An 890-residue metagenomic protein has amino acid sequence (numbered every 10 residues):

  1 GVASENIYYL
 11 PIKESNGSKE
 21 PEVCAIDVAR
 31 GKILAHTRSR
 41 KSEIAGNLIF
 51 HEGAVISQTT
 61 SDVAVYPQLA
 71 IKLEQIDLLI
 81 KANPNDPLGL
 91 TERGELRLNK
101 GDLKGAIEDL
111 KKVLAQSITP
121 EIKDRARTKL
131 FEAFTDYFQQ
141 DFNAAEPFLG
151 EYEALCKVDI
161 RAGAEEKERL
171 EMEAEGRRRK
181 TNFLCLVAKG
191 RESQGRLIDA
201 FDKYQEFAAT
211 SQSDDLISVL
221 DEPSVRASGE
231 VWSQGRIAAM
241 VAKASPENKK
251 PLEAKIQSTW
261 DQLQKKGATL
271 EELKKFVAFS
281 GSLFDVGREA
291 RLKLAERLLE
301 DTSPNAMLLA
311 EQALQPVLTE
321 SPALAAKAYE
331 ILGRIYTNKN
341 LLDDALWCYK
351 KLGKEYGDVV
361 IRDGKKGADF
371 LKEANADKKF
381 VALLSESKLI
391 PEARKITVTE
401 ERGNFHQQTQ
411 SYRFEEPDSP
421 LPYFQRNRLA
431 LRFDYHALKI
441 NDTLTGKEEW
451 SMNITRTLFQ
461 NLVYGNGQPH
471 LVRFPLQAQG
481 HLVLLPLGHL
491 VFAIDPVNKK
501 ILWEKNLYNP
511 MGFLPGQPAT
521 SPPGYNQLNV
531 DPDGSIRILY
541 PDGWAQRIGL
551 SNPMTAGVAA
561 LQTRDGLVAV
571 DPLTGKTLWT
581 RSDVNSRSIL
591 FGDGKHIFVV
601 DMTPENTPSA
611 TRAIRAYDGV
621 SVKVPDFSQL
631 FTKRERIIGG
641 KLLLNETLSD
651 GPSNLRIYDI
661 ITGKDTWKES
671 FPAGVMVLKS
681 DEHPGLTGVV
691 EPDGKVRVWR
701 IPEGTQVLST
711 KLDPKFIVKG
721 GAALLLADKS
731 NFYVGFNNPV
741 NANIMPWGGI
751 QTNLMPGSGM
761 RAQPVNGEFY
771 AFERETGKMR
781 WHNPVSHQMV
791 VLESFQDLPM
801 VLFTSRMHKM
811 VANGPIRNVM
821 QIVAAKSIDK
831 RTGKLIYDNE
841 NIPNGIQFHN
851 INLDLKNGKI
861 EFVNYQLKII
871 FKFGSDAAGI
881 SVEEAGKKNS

Functional and structural regions predicted by a protein language model:
G1-A174, R179, C185-L186, L197 (+4 more regions): Secretory-pathway ectodomains
P84-N85, R178-R179, K250-A254, Q264-G267 (+3 more regions): Short helix-capping and inter-helix turn/linker motifs at the boundaries of alpha-helical repeat units
D86-G89, T269-L273: N-terminal segments that cap or nucleate solenoid repeat domains
R97, R191, Q262-L263, L298 (+1 more regions): Hydrophobic side-chain positions on well-ordered alpha-helices, corresponding to helix-helix packing/interface faces
G190-S193, D215-S218, D261, K274: Compositionally biased, intrinsically disordered low-complexity segments enriched in polar/Pro/Gly and often Gln
F201, L270, L292: Membrane-embedded glycan transfer/ligation machinery that uses polyprenyl lipid-linked sugar donors/oligosaccharides
K249-K265, K274, A278-L283, R288-T319: Alpha-helical adaptor scaffolds
